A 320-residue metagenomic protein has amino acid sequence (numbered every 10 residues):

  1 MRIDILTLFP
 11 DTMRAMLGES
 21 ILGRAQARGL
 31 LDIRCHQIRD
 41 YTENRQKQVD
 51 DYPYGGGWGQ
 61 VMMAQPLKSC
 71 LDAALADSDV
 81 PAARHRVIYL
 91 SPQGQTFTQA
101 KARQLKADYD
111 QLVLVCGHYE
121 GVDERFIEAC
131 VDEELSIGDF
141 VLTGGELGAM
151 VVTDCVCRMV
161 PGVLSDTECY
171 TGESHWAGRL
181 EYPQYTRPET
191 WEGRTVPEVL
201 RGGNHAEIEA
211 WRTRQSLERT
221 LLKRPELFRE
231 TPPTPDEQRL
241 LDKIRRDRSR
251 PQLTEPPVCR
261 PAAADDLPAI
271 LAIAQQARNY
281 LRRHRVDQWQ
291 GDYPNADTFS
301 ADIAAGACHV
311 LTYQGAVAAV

Functional and structural regions predicted by a protein language model:
M1-D77, E207-L222, E226-R229: N-terminal nucleotide/polyanion-binding subdomain common to many enzyme families
M63-H118, P161: S-adenosyl-L-methionine/SAH cofactor-binding core of RNA-modifying enzymes
V122, F126-E173: Structured adenosyl-cofactor binding patch, chiefly the S-adenosyl-L-methionine
L147, M159-V199: Internal, active-site/partner-interface "lid" segment
Q184, P188-E255: SAM-dependent methyltransferases
V258-A272: A short beta-loop-alpha structural element at the N-terminal edge of CoA-dependent acyl/N-acetyltransferase catalytic
R278-T298: Conserved GNAT-fold acetyl-CoA-binding loop/helix
A305-V320: Conserved beta-hairpin
